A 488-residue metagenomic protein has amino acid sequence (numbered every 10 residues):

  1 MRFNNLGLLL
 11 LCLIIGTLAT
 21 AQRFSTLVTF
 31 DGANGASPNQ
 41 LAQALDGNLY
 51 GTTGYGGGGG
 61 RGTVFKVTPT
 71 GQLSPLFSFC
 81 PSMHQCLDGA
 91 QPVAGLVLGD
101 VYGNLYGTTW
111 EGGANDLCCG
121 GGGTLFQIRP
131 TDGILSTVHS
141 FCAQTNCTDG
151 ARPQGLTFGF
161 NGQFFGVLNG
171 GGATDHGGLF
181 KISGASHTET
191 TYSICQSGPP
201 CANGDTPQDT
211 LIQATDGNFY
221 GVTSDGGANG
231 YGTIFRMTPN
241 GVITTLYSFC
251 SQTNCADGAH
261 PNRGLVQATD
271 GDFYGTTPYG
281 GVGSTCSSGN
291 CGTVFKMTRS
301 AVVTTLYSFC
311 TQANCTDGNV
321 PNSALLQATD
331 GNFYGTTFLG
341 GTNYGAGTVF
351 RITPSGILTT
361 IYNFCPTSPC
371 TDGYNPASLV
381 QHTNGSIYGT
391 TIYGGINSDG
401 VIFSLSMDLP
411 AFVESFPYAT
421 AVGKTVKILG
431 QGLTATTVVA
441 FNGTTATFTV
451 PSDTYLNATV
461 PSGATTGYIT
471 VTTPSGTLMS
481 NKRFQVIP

Functional and structural regions predicted by a protein language model:
R2-P488: Extracellular beta-propeller repeat domains
